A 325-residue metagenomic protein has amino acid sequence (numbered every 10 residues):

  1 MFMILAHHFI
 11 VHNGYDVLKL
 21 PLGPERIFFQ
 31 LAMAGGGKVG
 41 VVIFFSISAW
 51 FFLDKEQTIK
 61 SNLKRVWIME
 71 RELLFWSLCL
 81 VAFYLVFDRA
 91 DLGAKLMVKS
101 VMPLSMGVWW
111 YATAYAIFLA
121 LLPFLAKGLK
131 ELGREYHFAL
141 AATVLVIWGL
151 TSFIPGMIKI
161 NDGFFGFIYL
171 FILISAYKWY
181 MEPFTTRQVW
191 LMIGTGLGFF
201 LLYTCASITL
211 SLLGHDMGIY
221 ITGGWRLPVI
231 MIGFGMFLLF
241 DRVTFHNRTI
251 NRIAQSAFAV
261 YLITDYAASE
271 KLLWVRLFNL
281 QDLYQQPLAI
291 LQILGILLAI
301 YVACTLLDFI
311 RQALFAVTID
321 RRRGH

Functional and structural regions predicted by a protein language model:
F2-D16, V81-L85, C205, D265-Y266: Alpha-helical transmembrane segments of multi-pass membrane proteins
R26-I27, A34-I43, F52-Y84, A90-G107 (+6 more regions): Transmembrane alpha-helical segments and their boundary/interface "anchor" motifs in multi-pass integral membrane
F28-V41, K99-A114, S152-L170, T204-G233 (+1 more regions): Interfacial loop-to-helix transition and helix-capping segments at the boundaries of transmembrane helices
S46, W50-D54, F118, L122-K130 (+6 more regions): Hydrophobic transmembrane alpha-helices
K55-V66, L125-Y136, K178-L191, D241-R252 (+1 more regions): Membrane-interface helix-boundary motifs at transmembrane edges
K99-L104, L125-Y220, S269-W274: Aromatic-enriched alpha-helical transmembrane segments of multi-pass intramembrane proteins
F165-G166, F184-A259, D265-W274, Q281-I293: Alpha-helical transmembrane segments and terminal signal-anchor/GPI-anchor hydrophobic tails, characterized by long
L273-Q285, R311-H325: Membrane-proximal cytoplasmic C-terminal regulatory module of class A 7TM GPCRs
